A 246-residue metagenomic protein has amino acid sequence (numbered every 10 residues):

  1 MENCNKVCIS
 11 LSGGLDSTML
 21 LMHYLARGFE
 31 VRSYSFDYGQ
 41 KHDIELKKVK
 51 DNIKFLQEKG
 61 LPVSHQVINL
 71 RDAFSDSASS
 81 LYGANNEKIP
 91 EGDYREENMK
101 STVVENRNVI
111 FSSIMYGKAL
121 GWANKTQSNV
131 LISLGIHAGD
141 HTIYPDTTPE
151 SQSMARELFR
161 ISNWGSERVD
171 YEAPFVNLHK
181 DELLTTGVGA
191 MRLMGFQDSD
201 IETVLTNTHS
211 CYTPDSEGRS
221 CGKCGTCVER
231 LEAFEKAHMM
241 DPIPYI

Functional and structural regions predicted by a protein language model:
M1-I201: ATP-dependent adenylation/nucleotidyltransferase module used to activate substrates
I132, E202, T206-H209, M239-I246: Charge-dense, low-complexity polyampholytic segments
Q152, L184-G187, L205-T208, C221-C224 (+1 more regions): Short amphipathic alpha-helical surface patches that serve as generic macromolecular interface elements
Q197-G222: Immediate flanking context of iron-sulfur cluster ligation sites
D215-I246: Iron-sulfur (Fe-S) cluster-binding segments and ferredoxin-like electron-carrier domains, especially [2Fe-2S]
